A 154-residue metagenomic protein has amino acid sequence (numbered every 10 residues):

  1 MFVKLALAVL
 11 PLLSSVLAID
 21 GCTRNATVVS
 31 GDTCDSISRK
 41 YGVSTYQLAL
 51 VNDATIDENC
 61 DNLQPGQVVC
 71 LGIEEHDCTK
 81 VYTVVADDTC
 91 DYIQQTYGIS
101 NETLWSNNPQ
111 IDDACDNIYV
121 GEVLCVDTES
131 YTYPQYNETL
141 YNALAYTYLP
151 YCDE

Functional and structural regions predicted by a protein language model:
V3, P150-E154: A positional/structural detector of protein chain ends, strongest at the extreme C-terminus and weakly at the extreme
V3-A18: Cleavable N-terminal signal peptides of Sec/SRP-targeted secreted and luminal proteins
L5, T33-S36, Q47, N62 (+2 more regions): Acidic, Ser/Thr-rich intrinsically disordered and amphipathic helical segments
P11, S15, T27, D53 (+5 more regions): Residue-level signal for mature regions of secreted extracellular proteins and peptides
L17-Y41, Q67, I73-Y97, E154: Primarily a LysM-type cell-wall glycan-binding module
D20, T45-D77, E102-E138: Extracellular LysM carbohydrate-binding repeats and other cell-envelope/extracellular binding modules
Y41, Y97, Y136-L144: Extracellular/cell-surface secretome signature
Y82-C90, E138-Y151: Short, compositionally biased
